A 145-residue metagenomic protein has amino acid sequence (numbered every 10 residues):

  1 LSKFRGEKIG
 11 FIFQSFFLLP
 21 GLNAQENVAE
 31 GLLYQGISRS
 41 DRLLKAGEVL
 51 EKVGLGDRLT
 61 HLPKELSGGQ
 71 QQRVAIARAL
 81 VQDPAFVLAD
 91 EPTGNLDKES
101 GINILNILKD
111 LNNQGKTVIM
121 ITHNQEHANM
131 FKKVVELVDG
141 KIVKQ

Functional and structural regions predicted by a protein language model:
L1-V134: ABC family nucleotide-binding domain
V134-Q145: H-loop (His-switch) and adjacent beta-strand-loop-beta switch element of ABC-type ATPase nucleotide-binding domains
